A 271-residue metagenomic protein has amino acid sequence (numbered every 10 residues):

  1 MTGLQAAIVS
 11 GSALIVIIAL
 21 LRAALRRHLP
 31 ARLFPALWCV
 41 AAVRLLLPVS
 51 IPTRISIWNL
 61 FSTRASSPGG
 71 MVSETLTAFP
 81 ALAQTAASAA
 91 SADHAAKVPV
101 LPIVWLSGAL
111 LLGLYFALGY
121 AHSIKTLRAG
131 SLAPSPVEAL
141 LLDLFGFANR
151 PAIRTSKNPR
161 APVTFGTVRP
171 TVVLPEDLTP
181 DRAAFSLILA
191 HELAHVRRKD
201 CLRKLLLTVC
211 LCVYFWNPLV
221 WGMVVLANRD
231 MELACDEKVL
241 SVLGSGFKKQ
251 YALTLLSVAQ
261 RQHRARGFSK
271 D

Functional and structural regions predicted by a protein language model:
M1-A117, A121, R128-S131, D143-R150 (+1 more regions): Hydrophobic membrane-embedded segments
T2-A6, R203, N217-V220: Short alpha-helical transmembrane interface motifs in multi-pass membrane proteins
A13, F185, A227, M231: Hydrophobic (often cysteine-bearing) scaffold residues that line and stabilize catalytic clefts of nucleotide/cofactor
L45, G166, L206-W221, H263: Hydrophobic, aromatic-rich membrane-embedded alpha-helical segments
S107-L202: Peri-catalytic and regulatory segments of divalent metal-dependent proteins
A133-P134, L141, G146-A148, R197-R198 (+1 more regions): Short helix/loop segments within enzyme catalytic domains that coordinate or immediately flank catalytic cofactors
L193-L211, L243, F247: Catalytic Zn2+-binding segment of zinc metalloproteases
